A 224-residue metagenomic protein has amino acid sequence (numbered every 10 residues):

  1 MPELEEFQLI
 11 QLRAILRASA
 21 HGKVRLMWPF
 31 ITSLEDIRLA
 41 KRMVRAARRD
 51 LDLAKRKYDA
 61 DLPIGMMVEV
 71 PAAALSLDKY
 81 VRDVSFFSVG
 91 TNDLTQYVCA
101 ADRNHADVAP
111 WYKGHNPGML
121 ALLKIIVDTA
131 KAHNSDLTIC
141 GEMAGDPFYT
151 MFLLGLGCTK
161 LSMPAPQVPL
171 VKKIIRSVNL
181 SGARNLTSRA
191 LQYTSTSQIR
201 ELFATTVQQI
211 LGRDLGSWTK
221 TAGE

Functional and structural regions predicted by a protein language model:
M1-E224: Conserved alpha/beta-domain cores
